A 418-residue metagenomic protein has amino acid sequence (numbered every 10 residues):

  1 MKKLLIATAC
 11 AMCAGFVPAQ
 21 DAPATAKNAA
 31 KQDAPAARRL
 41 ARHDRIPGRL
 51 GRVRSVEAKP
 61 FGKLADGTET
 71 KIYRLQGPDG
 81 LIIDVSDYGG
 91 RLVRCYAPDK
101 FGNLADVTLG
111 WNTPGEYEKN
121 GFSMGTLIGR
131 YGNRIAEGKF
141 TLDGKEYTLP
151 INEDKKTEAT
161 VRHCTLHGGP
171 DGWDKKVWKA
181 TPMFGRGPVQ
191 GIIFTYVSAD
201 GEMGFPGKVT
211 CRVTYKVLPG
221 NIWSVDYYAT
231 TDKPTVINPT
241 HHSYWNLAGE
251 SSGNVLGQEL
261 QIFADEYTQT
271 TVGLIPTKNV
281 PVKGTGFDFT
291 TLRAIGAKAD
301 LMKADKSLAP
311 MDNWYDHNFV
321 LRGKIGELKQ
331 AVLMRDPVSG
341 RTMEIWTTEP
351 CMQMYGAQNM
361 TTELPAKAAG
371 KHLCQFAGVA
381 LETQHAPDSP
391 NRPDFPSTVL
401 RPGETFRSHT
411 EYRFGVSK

Functional and structural regions predicted by a protein language model:
M1-L4: Positively charged n-region of N-terminal signal peptides that target proteins for export
C10-V17: Hydrophobic h-region of N-terminal signal peptides that target proteins for export in Gram-negative bacteria
V17-A26: Boundary at the C-terminal end of the N-terminal hydrophobic targeting segment
K27, R38-L81, D87-K418: An exposed, glycine/acidic-rich loop-and-rim segment of catalytic or binding clefts
K27-D33: Compositionally biased, intrinsically disordered low-complexity segments enriched for polar/charged residues
